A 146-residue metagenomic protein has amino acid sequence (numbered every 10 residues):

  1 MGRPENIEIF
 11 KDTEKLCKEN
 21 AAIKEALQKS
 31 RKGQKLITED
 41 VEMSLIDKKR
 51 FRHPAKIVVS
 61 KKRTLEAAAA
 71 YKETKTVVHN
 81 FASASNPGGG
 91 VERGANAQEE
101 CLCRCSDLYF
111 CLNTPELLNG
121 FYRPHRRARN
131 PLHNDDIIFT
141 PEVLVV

Functional and structural regions predicted by a protein language model:
M1-V146: Macrodomain-like recognition of ADP-ribose-binding/processing modules
